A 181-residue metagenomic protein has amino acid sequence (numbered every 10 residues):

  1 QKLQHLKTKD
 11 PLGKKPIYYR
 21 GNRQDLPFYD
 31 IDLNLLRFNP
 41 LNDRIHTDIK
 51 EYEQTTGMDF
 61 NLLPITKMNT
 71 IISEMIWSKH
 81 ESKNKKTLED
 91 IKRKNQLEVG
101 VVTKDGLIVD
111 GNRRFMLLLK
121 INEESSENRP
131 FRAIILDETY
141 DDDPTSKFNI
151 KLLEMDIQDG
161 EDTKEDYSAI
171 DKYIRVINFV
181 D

Functional and structural regions predicted by a protein language model:
Q1-R129: Short, charged/polar connector segments at secondary-structure boundaries
I72-S78, E123-D181: Amphipathic, charge-rich alpha-helical segments that serve as recognition/docking helices
